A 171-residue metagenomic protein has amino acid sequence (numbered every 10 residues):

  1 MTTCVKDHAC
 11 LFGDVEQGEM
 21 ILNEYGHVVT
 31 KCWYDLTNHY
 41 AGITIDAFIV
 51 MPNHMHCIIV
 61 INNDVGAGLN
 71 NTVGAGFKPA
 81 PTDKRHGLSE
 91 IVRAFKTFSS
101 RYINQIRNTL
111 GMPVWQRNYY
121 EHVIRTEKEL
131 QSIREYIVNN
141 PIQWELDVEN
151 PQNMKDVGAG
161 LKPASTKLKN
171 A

Functional and structural regions predicted by a protein language model:
T2-A171: Short catalytic/metal-binding and nucleic-acid-binding patches
